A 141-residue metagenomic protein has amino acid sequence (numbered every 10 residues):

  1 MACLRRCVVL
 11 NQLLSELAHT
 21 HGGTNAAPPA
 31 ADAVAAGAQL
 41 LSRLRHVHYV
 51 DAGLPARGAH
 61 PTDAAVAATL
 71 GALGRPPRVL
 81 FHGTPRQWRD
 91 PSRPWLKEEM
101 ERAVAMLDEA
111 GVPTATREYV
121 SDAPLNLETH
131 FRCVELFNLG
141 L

Functional and structural regions predicted by a protein language model:
M1-P76, R86-W88: Serine-dependent carboxylesterase/thioesterase catalytic core of lipase-like alpha/beta-hydrolase/SGNH enzymes
L80-L141: C-terminal catalytic histidine-bearing segment of alpha/beta-hydrolase fold enzymes
